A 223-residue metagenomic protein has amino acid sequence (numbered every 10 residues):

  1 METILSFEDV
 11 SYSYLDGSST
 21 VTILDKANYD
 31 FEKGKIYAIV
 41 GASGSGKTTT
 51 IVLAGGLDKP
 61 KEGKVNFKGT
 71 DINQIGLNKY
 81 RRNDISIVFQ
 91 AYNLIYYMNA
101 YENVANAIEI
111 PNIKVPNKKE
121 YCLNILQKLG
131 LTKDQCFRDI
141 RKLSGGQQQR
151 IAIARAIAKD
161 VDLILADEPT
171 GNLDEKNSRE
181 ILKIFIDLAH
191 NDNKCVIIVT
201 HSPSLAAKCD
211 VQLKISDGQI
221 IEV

Functional and structural regions predicted by a protein language model:
G55: Helix-to-loop junction immediately C-terminal to a conserved catalytic motif
G63-D71: Conserved ABC transporter NBD signature motif
I72-S86: ABC ATPase NBD coupling module
M98-A107: Short coil-to-helix segment of the ABC ATPase nucleotide-binding domain corresponding to the Q-loop/switch region
P116-D134: Conserved ABC ATPase "signature" region
D139-L143, Q147-Q149: Conserved ABC ATPase signature
I164-D167: Catalytic Walker B motif of ABC-type/P-loop ATPase nucleotide-binding domains
